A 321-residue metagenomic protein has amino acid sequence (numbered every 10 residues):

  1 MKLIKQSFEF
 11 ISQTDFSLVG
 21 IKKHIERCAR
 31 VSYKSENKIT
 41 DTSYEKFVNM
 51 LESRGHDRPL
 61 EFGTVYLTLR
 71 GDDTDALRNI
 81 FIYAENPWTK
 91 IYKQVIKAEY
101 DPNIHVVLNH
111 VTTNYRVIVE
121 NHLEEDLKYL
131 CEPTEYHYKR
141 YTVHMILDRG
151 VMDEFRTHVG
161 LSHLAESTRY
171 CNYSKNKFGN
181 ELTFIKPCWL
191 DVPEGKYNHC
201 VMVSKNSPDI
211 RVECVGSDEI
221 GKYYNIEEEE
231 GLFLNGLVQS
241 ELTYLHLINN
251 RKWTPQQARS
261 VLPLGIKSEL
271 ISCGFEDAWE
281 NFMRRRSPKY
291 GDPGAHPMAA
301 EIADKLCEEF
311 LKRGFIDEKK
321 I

Functional and structural regions predicted by a protein language model:
M1-I321: Family-specific signature for flavin-dependent thymidylate synthase
